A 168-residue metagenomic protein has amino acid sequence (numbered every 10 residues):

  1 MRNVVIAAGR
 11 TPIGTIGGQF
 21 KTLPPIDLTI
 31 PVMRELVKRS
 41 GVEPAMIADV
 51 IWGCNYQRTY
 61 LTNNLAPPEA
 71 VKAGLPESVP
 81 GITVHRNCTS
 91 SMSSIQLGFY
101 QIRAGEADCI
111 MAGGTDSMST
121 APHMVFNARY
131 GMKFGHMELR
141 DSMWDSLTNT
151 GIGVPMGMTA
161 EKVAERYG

Functional and structural regions predicted by a protein language model:
M1-A73, P80, C88, T159-G168: Conserved active-site "lid/cap" helical segment
N3, R10, D27, V32 (+6 more regions): Homeobox/homeodomain signature
N3-I6, D108-A112: Short glycine-aspartate micro-motif
I13, F20, V84, M118 (+2 more regions): Short clusters of hydrophobic/aromatic residues that line enzyme substrate/ligand-binding pockets
G14, G18, G53, S91 (+5 more regions): Glycine-centered flexibility sites
C54-C109, L139, L147-M158: Conserved catalytic cysteine-centered active-site region of acyl-thioester-dependent Claisen-condensing enzymes
Q101, G105, G113, K162 (+1 more regions): Mid-sequence acidic-hydrophobic segments that form the walls of catalytic/ligand-binding cavities or oligomerization
C109-K162: Flexible glycine-/small-residue-enriched beta->alpha junction loops that bind anionic phosphate/pyrophosphate groups
